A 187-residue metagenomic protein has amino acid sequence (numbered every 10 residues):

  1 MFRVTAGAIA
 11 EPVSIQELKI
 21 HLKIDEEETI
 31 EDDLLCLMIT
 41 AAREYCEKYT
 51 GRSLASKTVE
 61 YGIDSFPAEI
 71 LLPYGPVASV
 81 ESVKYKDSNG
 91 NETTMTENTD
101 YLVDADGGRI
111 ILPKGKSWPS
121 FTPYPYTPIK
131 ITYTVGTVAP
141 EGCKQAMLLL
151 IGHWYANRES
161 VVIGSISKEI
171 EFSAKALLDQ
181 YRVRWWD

Functional and structural regions predicted by a protein language model:
M1-D187: Divalent metal-cofactor coordination and adjacent catalytic microenvironments
